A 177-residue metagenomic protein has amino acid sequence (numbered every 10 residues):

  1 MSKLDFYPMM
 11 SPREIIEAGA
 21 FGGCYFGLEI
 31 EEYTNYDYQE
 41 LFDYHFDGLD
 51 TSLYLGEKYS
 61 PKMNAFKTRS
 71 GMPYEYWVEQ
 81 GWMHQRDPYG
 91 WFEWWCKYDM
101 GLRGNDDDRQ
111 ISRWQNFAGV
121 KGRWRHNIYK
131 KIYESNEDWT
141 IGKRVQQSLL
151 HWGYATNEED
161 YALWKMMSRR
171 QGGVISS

Functional and structural regions predicted by a protein language model:
M1-R86, G90, L102, V120-R144 (+2 more regions): Compositionally biased, intrinsically disordered low-complexity regions enriched for acidic
Y98-R125: Short linear, low-complexity motifs centered on an aromatic residue
D106-W114, K130, W139-K143, W164-K165: Short glycine-rich, low-complexity/disordered patches
R144-S177: Charge-patterned, phosphorylation-rich low-complexity C-terminal interaction regions of large eukaryotic proteins
